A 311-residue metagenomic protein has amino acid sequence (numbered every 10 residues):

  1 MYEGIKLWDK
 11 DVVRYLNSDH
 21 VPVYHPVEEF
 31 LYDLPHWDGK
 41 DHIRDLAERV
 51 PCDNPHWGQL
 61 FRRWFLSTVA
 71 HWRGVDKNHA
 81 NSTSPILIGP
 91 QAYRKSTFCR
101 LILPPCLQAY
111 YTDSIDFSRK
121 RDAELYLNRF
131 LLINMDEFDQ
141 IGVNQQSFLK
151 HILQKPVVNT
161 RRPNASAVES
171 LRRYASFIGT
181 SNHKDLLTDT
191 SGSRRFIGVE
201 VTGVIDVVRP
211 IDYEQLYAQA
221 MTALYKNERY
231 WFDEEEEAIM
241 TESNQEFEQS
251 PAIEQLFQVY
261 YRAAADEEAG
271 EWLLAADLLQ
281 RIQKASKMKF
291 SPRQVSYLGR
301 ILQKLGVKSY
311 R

Functional and structural regions predicted by a protein language model:
M1-P26: A short N-terminal interaction module
S18-N128: P-loop NTPase catalytic core of nucleic-acid-dependent motor ATPases
D122-N128, R162-T180: AAA+/SF3 P-loop NTPase mechanochemical coupling elements
F130-L153, L187-S193: Conserved AAA+/SF3 P-loop NTPase catalytic/coupling segment centered on the Walker-B
Q146-E169: Conserved catalytic/switch belt of AAA+ P-loop NTPases
L187-D206: A short helix-turn-beta junction within AAA+ P-loop NTPase domains corresponding to the substrate/partner-engaging
R209-N244: Long, low-complexity, charged/polar intrinsically disordered regions in eukaryotic proteins
W231-R311: DNA transaction DNA-binding modules
